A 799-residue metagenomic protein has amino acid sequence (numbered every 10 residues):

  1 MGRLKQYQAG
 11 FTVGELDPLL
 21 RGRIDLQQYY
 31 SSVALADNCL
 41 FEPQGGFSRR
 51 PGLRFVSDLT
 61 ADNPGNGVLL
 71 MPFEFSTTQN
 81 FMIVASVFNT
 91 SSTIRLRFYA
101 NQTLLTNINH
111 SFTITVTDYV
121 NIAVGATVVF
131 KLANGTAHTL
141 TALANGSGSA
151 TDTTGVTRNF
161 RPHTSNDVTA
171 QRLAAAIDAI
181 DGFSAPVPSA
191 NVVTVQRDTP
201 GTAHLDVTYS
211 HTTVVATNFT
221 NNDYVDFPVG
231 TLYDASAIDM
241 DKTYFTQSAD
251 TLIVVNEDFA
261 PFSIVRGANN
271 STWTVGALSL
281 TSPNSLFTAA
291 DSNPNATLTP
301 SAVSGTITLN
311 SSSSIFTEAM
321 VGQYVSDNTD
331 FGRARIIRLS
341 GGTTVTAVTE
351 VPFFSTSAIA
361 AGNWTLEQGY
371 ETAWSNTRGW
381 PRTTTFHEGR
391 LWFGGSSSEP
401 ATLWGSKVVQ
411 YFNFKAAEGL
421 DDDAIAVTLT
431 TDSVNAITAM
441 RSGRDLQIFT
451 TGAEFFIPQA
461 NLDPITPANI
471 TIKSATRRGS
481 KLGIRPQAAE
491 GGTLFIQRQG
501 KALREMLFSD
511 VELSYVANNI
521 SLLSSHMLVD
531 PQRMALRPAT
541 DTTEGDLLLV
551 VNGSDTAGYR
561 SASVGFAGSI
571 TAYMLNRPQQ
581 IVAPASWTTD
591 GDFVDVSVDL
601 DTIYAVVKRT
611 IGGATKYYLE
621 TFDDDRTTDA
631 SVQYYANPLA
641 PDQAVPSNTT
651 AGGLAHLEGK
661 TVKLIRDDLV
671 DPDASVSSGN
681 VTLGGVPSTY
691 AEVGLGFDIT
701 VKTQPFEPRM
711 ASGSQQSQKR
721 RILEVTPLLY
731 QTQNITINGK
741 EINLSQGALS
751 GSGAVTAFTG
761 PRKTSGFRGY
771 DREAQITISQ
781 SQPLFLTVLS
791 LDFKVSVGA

Functional and structural regions predicted by a protein language model:
M1-I108, F259-A302, N363-R441, Q497-S521 (+2 more regions): N-terminal beta-propeller domains
G65, N89-I94, F98-A100, T106-T213 (+3 more regions): Extended, beta-strand-rich, solvent-exposed assembly scaffolds of outer structural proteins
R95-F98, F456, A460, Q733-Q746: Short, surface-exposed beta-strand/strand-loop-strand elements in extracellular ectodomains
L105-V129, D226-P228, R266, W273-W364 (+4 more regions): Autoprocessing Asn-cyclization modules and mimics
T199-D206, S355-A373, S677-S714, Q780-K794 (+1 more regions): Surface-exposed interaction regions enriched in Ser/Thr/Asp/Glu that occur as long low-complexity tracts or repetitive
L232-Y244, G379, G684, L749-V795: Beta-sandwich interaction modules
K242-F245, R390, T431-L669: Beta-sheet-dominated scaffold domains
K719-Q733: A short beta-strand element within beta-rich, extracytoplasmic domains of secreted/secretory-pathway proteins
